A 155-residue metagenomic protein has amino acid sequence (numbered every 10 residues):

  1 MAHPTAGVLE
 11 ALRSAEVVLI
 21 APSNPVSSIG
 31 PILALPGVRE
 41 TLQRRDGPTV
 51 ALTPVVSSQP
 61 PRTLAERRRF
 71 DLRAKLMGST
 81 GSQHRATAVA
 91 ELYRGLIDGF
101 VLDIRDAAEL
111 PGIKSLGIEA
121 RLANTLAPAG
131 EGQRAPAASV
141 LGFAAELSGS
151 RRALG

Functional and structural regions predicted by a protein language model:
M1, N24-L35: Active-site glycine- and acidic-residue-rich loops that bind and position anionic ligands or nucleotide-like cofactors
M1-A11: Active-site glycine-rich loop that binds ribose-phosphate moieties when present
A11, V38-T41, Y93: Structural alpha-helical scaffold elements that stabilize or flank donor/cofactor-binding regions in carbohydrate
A15: An anion/phosphate-binding loop that grips the pyrophosphate of nucleotide cofactors and donors
L19-A21, V50-L52, V101: Structural motif
S23-S27, V55-S57, P61, D106: Short glycine-rich anion-binding loops that position phosphate/pyrophosphate groups of nucleotides and phosphorylated
L33-Q83: Redox- and metal-dependent alpha/beta enzyme cores, enriched for Fe-S-associated oxidoreductases and cofactor-handling
A65-G155: C-terminal functional extensions of proteins
